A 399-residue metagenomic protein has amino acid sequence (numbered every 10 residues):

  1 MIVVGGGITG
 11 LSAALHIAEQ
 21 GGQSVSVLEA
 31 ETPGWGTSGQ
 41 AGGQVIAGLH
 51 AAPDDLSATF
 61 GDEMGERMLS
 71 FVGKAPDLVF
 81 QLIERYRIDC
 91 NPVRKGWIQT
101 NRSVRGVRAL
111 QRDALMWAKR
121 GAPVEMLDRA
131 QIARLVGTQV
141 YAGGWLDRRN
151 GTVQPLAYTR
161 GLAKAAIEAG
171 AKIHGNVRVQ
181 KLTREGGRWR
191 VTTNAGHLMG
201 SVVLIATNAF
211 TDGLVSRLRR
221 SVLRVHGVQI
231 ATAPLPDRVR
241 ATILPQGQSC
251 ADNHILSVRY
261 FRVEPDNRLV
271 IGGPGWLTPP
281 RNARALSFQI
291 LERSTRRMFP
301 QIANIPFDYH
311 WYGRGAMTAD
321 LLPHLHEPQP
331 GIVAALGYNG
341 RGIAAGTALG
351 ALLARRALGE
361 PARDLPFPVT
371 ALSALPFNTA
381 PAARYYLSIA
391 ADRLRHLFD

Functional and structural regions predicted by a protein language model:
M1-T9, S26: Beta1/beta-strand and adjacent pyrophosphate-binding region of the FAD-binding site in flavoprotein oxidoreductases
G5, G48, T193, G200 (+1 more regions): Short, well-ordered coil/turn residues at beta-beta hairpins and beta-strand->alpha-helix junctions within
A14, A18-E19, A165-I167: Gly/Ala-rich phosphate-binding loop of Rossmann-like dinucleotide-binding domains, activating on the conserved
A18-Q40: Glycine-rich FAD pyrophosphate-binding loop
G48-R129: Dinucleotide-binding Rossmann-like beta1-alpha1 core, especially the glycine-rich loop that anchors the ADP
D77, R85-V93, V179-K181, H197-P330: Active-site substrate-recognition segment that forms the wall of the catalytic cavity or substrate channel
R108-A118, Q139-S201: Helical element adjacent to the flavin cofactor pocket in flavoenzyme catalytic cores
L277-L397: C-terminal catalytic lobe of FAD-dependent flavoproteins
